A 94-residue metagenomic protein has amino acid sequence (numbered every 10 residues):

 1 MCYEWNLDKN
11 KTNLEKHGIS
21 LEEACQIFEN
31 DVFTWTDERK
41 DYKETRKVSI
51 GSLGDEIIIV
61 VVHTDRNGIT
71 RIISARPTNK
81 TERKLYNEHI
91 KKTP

Functional and structural regions predicted by a protein language model:
M1-P94: Ribonuclease/tRNase effector modules and their secretory precursors
